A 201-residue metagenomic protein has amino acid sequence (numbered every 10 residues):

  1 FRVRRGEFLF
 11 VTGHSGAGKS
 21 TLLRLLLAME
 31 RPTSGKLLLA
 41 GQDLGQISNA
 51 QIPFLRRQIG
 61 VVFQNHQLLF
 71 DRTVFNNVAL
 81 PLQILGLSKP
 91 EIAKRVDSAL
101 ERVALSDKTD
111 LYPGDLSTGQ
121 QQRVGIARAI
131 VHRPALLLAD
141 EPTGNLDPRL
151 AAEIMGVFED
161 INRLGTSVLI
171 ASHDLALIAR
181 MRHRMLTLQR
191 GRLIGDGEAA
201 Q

Functional and structural regions predicted by a protein language model:
L27: Helix-to-loop junction immediately C-terminal to a conserved catalytic motif
G35-D43: Conserved ABC transporter NBD signature motif
L44-G60, I161-R163: ABC ATPase NBD coupling module
R72-A79: Short coil-to-helix segment of the ABC ATPase nucleotide-binding domain corresponding to the Q-loop/switch region
Y112-L116, Q120-Q122: Conserved ABC ATPase signature
V131-A135: A short, proline-enriched helix->beta-strand linker immediately N-terminal to the Walker B motif in ABC-type P-loop
L137-D140: Catalytic Walker B motif of ABC-type/P-loop ATPase nucleotide-binding domains
